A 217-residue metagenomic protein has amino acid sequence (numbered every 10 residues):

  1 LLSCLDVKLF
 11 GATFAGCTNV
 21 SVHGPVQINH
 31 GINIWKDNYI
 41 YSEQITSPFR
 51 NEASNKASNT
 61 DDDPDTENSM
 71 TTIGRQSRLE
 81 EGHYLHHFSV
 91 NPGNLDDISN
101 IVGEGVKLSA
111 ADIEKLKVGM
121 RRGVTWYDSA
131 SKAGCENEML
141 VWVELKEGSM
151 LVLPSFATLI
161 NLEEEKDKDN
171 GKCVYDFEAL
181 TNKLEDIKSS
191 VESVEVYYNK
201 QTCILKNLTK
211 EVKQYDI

Functional and structural regions predicted by a protein language model:
L1-I217: Basic polyanion-binding and macromolecular-assembly surfaces
